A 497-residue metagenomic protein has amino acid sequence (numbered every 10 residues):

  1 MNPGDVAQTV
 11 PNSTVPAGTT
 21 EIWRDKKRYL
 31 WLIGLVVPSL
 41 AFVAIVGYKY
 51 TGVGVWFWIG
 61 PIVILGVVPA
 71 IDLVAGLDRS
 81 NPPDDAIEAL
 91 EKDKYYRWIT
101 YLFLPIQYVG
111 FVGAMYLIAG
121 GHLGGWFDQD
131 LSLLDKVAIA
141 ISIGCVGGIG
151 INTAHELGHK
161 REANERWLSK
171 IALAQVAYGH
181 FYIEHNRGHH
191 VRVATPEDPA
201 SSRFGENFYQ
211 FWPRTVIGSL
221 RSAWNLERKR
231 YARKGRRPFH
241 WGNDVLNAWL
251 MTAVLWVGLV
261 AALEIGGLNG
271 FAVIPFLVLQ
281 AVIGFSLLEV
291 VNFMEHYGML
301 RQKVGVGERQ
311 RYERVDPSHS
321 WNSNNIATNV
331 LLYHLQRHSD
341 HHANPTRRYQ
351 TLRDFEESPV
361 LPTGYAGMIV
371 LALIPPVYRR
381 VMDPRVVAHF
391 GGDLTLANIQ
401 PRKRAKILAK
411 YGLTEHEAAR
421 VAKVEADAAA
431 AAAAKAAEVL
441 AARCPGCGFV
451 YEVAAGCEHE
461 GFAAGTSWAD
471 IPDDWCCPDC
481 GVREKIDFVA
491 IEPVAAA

Functional and structural regions predicted by a protein language model:
N2-P38, E162-K170, A174-V245, A272 (+1 more regions): Cytosolic/stromal cytosol-facing helical appendages immediately following the last transmembrane segment
W23-A75, K94-A119, W126-G147, F239-N292 (+1 more regions): Alpha-helical bilayer-embedded segments of polytopic membrane proteins, i.e., transmembrane/intramembrane helices
L73-A89, G120, L300, V304: Membrane-helix interface/capping segments
P83-V216: Intramembrane catalytic core of multi-pass membrane enzymes that act on lipidic substrates
A437-L440, D473-D474: Short metal-coordination and nucleic-acid-contact micro-motifs, chiefly zinc-binding Cys/His arrays
C444-C447, C477-C480: Short cysteine-rich clusters marking metal-coordination/redox-active sites
V450-A454, D474, V482-D487: Cys/His-rich metal-chelating microdomains
H459-D474: Short linker/helix segments within small regulatory modules
